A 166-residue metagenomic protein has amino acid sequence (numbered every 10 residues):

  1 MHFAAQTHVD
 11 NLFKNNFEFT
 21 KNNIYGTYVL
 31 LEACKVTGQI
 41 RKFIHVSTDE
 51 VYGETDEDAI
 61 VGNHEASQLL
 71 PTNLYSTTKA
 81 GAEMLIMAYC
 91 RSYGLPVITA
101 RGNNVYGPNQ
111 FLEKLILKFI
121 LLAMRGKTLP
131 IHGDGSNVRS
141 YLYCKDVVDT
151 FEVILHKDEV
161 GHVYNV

Functional and structural regions predicted by a protein language model:
M1-V105, K145: N-terminal Rossmann-like NAD(P)+-binding domain of SDR-like oxidoreductases, especially those catalyzing
F17, I120-L121, R139: Short alpha-helical segment that forms part of, or immediately flanks, the ligand-binding pocket in carbohydrate-active
C34, C90, A123, I154-L155: Hydrophobic pocket-lining residues that define ligand/cofactor binding sites across diverse proteins
D56-E57, I120, M124: A generic structural signal for secondary-structure junctions that act as hinges or helix/strand caps at the edges
S67-Y75, P108-L112, S140, V166: Alpha-helix initiation/capping motif
A80, V105-K118, R125-K127, H132 (+3 more regions): Glycine/proline-rich active-site loop of Rossmann-fold NAD(P)-dependent oxidoreductases
